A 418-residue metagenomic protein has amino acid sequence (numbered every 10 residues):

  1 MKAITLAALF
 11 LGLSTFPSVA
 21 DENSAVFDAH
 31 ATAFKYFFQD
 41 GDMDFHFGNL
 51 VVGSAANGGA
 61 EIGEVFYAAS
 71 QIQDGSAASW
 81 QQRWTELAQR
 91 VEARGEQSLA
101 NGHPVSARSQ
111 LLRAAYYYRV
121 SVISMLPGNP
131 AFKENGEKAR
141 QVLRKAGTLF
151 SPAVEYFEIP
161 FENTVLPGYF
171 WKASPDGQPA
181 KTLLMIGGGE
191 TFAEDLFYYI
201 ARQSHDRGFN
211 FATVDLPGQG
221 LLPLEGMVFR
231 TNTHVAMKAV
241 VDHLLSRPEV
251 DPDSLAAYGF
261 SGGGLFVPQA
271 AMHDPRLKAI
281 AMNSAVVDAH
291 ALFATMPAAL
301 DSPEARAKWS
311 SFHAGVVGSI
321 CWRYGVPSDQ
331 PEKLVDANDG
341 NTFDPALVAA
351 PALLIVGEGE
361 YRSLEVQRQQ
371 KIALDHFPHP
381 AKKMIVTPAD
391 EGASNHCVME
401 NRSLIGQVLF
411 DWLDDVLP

Functional and structural regions predicted by a protein language model:
Q82-W84, A88-V91, N129, K133-D176: N-terminal cap/lid segment of alpha/beta-hydrolase-fold proteins
R119, H243-L300: Primarily recognizes the serine-hydrolase "nucleophile elbow" in alpha/beta-hydrolase and SGNH/GDSL folds
P179-G188: Short beta-strand element of the alpha/beta-hydrolase
S204-L221: Conserved alpha/beta-hydrolase
M227-E249: Alpha/beta-hydrolase active-site loop
H234, M272-D329, A350, L364 (+1 more regions): Hydrolase active-site cap/lid region
V316-D390: Serine-hydrolase catalytic core
A389-R402: Catalytic histidine-centered segment of alpha/beta-hydrolase-like enzymes
